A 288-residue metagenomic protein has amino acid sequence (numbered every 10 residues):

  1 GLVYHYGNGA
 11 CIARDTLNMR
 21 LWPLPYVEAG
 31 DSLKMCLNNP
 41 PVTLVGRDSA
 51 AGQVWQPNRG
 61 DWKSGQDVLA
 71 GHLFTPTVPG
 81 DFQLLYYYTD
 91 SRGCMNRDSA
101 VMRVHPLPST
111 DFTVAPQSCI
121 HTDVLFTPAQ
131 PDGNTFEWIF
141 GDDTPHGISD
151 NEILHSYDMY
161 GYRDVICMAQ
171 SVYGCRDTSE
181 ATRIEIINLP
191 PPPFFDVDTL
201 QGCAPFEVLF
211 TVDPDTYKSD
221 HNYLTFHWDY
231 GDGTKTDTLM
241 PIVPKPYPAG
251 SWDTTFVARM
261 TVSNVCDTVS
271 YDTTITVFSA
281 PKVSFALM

Functional and structural regions predicted by a protein language model:
G1-M288: Extracellular/lumenal mature domains of secreted and surface-exposed proteins
